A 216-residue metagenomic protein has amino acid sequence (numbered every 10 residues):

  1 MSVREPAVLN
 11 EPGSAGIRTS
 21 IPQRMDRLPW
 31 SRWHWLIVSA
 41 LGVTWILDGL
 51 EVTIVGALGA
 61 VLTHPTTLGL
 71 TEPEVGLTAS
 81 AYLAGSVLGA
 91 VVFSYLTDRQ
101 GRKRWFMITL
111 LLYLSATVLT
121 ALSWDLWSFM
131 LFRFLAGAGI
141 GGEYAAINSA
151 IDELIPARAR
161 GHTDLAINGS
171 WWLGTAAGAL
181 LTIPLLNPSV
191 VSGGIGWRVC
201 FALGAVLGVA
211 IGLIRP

Functional and structural regions predicted by a protein language model:
M1-P216: Transmembrane-helix signature of 12-pass secondary carriers
